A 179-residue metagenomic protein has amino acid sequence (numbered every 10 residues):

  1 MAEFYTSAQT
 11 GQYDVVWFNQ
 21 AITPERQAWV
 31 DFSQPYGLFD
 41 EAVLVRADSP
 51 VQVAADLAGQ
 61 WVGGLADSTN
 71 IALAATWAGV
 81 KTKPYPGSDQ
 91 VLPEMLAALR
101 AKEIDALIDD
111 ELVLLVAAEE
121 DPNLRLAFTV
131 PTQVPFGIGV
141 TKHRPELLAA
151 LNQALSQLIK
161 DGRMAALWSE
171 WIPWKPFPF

Functional and structural regions predicted by a protein language model:
M1-D56, R125-V130: Acidic, polar ligand-binding/catalytic clefts
M1-T6, S49-P50, P84-A97, A101 (+1 more regions): Short helix-initiation/N-cap motifs at beta->coil->alpha
A8-Q9, L57, L96-R100, I138 (+1 more regions): Hydrophobic residues within well-ordered alpha-helices
W17-A28, L73-T76, R100-T132: A ligand-binding cleft/hinge motif common to bilobed small-molecule-binding domains
Q20-A21, F39-L92, E111-V113, A150: Bilobed "Venus flytrap"/periplasmic-binding protein-like clamshell domains and structurally analogous long
G37-V45, L92-P93, L115-S156, I172-F179: Periplasmic-binding protein-like
D56, D110, H143-Q157, R163-L167: Short amphipathic alpha-helical coupling segments at ligand-binding clamshell hinges and other catalytic/signaling
T69-Q90, D121-F128, S156-F179: Ligand-binding clefts/hinges and TM-proximal coupling segments of bilobed small-molecule sensing domains
